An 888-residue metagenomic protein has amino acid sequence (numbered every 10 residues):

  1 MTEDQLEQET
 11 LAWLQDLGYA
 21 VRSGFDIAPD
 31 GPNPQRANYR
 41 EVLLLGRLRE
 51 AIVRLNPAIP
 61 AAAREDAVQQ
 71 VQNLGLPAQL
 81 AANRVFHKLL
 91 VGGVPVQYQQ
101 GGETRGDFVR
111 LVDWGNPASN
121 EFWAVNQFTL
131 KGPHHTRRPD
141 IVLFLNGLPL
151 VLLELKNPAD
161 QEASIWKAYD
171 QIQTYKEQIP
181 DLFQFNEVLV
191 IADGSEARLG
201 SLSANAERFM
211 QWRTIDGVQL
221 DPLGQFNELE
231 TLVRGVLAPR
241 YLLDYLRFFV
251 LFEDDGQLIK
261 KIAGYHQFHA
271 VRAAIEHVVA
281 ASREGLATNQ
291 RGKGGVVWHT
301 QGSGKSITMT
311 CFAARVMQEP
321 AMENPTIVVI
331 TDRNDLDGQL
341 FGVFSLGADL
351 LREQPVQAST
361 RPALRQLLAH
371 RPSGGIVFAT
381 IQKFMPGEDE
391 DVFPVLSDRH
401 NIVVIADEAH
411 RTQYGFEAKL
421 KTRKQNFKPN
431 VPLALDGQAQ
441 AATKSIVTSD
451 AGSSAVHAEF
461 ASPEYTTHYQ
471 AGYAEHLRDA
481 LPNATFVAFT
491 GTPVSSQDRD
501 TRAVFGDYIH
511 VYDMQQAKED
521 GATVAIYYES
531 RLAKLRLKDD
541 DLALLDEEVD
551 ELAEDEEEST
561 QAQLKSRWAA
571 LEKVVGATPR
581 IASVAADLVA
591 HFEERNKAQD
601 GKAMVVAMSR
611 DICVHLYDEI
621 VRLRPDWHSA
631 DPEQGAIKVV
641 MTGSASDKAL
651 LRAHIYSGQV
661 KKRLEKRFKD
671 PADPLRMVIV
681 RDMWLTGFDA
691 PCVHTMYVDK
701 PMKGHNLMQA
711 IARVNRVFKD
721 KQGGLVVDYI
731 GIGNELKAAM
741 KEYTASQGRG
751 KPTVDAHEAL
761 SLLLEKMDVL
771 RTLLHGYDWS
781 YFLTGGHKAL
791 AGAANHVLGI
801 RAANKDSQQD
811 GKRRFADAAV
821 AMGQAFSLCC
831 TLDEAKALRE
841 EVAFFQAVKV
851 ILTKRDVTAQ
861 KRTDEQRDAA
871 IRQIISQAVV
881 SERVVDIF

Functional and structural regions predicted by a protein language model:
M1-T326, T331, D335-Q354, Q382 (+6 more regions): ATP-dependent helicase/translocase motor core
L44, L48-A61, E65-Q69, K293 (+8 more regions): Catalytic cores and motor modules of nucleic-acid processing enzymes
E228, D498-D600, Y617-V621: Interdomain helical connector at the RecA1-RecA2 junction of SF1/SF2 helicase-like NTPases
L346-E388: Inter-Walker segment of RecA-like/P-loop motor cores
T360-V377, V395-L396, S644-R676: Conserved motor-coupling elements within RecA-like helicase/translocase cores
G415, L420-D541: Post-DEXD/H (motif II) to motif III coupling segment of the RecA-like Helicase ATP-binding lobe
M677-V680, W684-P701, N706-Q709, G724-D728: A short beta-strand element within the Helicase C-terminal
R713-E742: Conserved segment of the helicase C-terminal RecA-like domain
